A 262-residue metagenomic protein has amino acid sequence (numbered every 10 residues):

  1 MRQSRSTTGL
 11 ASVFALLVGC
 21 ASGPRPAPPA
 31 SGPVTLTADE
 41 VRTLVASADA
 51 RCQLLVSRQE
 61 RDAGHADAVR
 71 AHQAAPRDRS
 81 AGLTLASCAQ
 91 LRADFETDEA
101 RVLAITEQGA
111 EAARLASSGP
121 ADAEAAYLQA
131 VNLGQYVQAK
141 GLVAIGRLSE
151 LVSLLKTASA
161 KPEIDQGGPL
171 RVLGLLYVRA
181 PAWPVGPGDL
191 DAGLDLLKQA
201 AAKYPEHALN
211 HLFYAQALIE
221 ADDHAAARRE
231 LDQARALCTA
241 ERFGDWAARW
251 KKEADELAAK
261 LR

Functional and structural regions predicted by a protein language model:
A21-D94: N-terminal leader/linker segments that initiate helical-solenoid repeat arrays
A48, Q53-L55, L91-A100, Q135-A144 (+2 more regions): Short coil/turn linking the two alpha-helices of tandem helical-hairpin repeats
L55-V69, E99-E111, A144-V152, V185-L194: Helix-turn-helix repeat elements of alpha-solenoid scaffolds
P76, P120-A121, E163-I164, P205: Short coil turns that delineate tetratricopeptide repeat
V152, A225-A240: TPR/TPR-like (Sel1-like) alpha-helical repeat modules
A236-R262: Terminal, low-structured helical/coil segments at or just beyond the last alpha-helical repeat
